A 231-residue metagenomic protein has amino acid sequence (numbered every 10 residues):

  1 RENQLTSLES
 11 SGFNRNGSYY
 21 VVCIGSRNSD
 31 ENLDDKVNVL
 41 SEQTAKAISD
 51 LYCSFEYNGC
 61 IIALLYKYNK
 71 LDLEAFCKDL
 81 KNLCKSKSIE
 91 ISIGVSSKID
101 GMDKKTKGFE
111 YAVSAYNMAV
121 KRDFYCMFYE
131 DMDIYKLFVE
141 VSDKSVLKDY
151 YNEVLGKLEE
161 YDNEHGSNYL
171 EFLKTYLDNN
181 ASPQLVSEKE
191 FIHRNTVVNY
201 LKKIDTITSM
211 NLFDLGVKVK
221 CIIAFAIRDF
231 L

Functional and structural regions predicted by a protein language model:
R1-L231: Cytosolic nucleotide-utilizing catalytic cores of signal-transduction proteins
